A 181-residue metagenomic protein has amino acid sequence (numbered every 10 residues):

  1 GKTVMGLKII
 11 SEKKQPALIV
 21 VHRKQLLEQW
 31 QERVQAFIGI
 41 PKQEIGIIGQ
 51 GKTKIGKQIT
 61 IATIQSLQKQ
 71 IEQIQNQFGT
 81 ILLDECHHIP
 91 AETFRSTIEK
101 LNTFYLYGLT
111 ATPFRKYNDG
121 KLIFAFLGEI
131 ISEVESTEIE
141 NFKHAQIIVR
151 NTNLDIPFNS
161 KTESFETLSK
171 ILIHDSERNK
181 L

Functional and structural regions predicted by a protein language model:
G1-S11: Motif I (Walker A/P-loop) of helicase-class P-loop NTPases
Q15-R23, L181: Conserved RecA-like ASCE P-loop NTPase motor core of nucleic-acid helicases/translocases
R23, A62-S66, L109-P113: A short beta-strand-to-loop transition that corresponds to the Sensor-1 phosphate-sensing loop of AAA+ P-loop ATPases
K24-G51: Conserved helix-turn-beta segment of the N-terminal RecA-like "Helicase ATP-binding" lobe in SF1/SF2 helicases
E28-Q29, I55, K69, R115-G120: Switch/connector loops and helix/strand junctions flanking conserved nucleotide-binding motifs in nucleotide-processing
G49-T80, A91-S96: Conserved helix/coil segment N-terminal to the catalytic DExD/H
G79, H87-I148: Post-DEXD/H (motif II) to motif III coupling segment of the RecA-like Helicase ATP-binding lobe
E133-L181: Conserved interdomain linker/interface between the two RecA-like ATPase lobes of SF2 helicase motors
